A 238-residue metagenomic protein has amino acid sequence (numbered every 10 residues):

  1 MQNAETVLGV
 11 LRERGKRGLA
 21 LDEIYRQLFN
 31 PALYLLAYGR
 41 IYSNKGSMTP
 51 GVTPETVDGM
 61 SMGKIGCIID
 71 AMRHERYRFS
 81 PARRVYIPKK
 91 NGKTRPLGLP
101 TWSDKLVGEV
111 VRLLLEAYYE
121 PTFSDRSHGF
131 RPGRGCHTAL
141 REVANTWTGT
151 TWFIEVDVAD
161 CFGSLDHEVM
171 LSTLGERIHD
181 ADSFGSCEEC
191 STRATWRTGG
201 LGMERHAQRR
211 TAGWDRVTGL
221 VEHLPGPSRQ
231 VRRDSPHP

Functional and structural regions predicted by a protein language model:
M1-G66: Non-catalytic, polymerase-adjacent accessory regions of viral genome-replication enzymes
Q2-N3, A20, G98-R112, Y118-F123 (+4 more regions): Duplex nucleic acid-engaging cores and interfaces of nucleic-acid transaction enzymes
A4, R17-G18, N44-P50, K90 (+4 more regions): Short acidic (Asp/Glu) and glycine-rich catalytic loops that position anionic groups and cofactors
E13-K16, F29, V57, E116 (+2 more regions): Amphipathic alpha-helical interaction elements
I41, D70-K93, W102, L106-L114 (+3 more regions): Reverse-transcriptase-like RNA-dependent polymerase core
V52, L113, V156-V158: Residues immediately flanking
Y86, G98, I154-E155: Structured core elements
T122-R126, F130-R134, T138-P238: Conserved polymerase palm-domain catalytic core
